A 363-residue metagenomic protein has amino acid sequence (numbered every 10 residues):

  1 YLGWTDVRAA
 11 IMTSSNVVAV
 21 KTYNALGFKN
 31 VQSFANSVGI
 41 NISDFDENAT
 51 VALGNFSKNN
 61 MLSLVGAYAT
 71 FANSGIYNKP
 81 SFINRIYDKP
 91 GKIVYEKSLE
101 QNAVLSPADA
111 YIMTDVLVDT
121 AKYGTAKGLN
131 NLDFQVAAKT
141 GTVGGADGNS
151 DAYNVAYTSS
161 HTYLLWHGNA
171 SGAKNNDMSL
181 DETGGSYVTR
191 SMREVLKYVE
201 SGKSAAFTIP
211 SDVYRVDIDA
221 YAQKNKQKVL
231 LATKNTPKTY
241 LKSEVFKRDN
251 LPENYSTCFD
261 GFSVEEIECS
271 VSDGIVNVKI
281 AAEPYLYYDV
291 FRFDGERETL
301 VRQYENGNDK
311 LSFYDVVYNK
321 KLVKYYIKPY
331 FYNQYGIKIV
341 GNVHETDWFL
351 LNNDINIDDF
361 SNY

Functional and structural regions predicted by a protein language model:
Y1-N73, V116-D119: Active-site-adjacent helix/loop patches that line small-molecule binding or acyl-intermediate pockets
A9, T13, N59-G66, T70-R248: A penicillin-recognizing enzyme superfamily signal
R248-S272: Short, compositionally biased P/S/T/A/G/V-rich stretches that sit at domain boundaries
G274-P284: Conserved aromatic anchor
L286-D289: Short beta-strand/loop motifs in extracellular/secreted proteins, especially within beta-sandwich accessory domains
F291-N319: Recognizes extended acidic, P/S/T-rich segments that occur within or adjacent to Ig-like beta-sandwich modules
D315-I337: Beta-strand-rich modules
Q334-N356: Extracellular fibronectin type III
